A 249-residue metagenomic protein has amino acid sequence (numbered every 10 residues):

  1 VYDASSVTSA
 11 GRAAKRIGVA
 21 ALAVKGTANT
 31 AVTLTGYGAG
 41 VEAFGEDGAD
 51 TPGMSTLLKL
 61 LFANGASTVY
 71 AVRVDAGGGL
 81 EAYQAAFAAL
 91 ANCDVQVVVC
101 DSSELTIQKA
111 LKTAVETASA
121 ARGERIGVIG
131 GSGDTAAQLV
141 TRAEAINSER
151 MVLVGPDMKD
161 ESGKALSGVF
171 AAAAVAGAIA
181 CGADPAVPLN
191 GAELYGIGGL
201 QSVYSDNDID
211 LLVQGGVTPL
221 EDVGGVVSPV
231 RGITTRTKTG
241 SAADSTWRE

Functional and structural regions predicted by a protein language model:
V1-E249: Surface-exposed assembly/interface segments
